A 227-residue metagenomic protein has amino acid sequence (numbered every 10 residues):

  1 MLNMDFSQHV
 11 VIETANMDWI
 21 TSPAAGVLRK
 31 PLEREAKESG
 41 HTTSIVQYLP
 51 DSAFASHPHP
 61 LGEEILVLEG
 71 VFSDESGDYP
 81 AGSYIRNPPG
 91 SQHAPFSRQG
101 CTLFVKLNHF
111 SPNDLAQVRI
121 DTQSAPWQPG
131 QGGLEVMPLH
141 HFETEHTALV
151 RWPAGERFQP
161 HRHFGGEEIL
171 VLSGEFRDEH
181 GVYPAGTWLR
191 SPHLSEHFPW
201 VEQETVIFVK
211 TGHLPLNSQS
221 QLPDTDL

Functional and structural regions predicted by a protein language model:
M1-E38, G100-T144, D224-L227: A short, N-terminal "cap"/entry segment at the start of jelly-roll beta-barrel domains of the cupin/DSBH fold
V27, P89-N113, H193-Q221: Ligand-binding loop in jelly-roll beta-barrel domains
V27-P31, E38-F72: The feature marks the first
P50, H59-D74, H163-E179, A185: Glycine- and acidic-residue-biased ligand/ion/polar-headgroup-sensing regions
A53, Y84, R157, T187-W188 (+1 more regions): Residue-level marker of beta-strand positions
S73-S91, R177-H197: Short acidic-glycine-tyrosine-enriched beta hairpin
R119-T122, W127-S173, D178: Surface-exposed interaction/gating patches
